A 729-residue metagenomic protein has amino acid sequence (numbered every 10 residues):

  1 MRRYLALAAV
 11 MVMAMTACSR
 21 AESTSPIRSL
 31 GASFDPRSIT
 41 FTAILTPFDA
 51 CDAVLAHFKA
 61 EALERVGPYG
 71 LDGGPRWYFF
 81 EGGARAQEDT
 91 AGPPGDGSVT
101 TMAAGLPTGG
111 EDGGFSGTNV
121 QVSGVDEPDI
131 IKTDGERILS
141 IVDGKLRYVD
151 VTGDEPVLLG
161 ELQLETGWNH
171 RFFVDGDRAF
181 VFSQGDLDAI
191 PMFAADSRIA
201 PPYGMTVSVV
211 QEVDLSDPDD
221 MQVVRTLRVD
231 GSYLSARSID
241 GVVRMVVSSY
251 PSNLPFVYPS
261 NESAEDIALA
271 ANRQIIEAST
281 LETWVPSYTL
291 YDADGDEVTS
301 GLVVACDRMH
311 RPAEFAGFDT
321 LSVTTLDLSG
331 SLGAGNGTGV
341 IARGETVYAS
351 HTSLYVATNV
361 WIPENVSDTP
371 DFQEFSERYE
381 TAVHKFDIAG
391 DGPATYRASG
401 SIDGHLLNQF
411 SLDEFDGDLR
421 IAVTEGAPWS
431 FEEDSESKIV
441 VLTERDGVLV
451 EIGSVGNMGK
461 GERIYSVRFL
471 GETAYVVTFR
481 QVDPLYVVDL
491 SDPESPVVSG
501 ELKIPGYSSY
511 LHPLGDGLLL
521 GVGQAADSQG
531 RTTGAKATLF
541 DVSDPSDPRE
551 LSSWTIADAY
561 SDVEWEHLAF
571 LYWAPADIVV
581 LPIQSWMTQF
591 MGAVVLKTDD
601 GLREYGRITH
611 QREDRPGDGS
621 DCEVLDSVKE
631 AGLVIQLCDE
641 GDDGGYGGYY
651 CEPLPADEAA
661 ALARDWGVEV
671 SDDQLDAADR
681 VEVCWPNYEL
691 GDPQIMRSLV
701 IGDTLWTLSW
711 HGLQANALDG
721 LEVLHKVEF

Functional and structural regions predicted by a protein language model:
R2-S19: Secretory targeting and sorting signals
C18-F729: Beta-sheet-rich non-transmembrane sensory/scaffold domains
